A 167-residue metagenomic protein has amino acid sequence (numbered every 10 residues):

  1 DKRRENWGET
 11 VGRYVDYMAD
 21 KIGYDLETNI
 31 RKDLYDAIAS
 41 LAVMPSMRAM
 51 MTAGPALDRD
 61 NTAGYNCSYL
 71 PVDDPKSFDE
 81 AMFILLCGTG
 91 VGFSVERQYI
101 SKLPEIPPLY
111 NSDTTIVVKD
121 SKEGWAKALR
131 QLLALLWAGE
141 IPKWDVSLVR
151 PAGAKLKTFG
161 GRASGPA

Functional and structural regions predicted by a protein language model:
K2-A167: Extended catalytic cores of very large enzyme megasubunits
